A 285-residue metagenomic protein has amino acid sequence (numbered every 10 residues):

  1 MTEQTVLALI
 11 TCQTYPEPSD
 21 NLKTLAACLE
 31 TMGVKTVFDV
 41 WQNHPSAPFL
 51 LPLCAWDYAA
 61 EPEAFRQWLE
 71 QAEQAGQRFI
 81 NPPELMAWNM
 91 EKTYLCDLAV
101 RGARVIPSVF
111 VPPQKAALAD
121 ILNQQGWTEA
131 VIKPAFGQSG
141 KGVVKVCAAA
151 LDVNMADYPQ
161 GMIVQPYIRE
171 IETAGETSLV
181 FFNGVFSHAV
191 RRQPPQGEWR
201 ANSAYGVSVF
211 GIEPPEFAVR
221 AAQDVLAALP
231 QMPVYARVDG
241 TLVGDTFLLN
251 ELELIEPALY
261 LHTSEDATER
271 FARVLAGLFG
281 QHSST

Functional and structural regions predicted by a protein language model:
T2, A8-L9, L69-G76, P82-A174 (+1 more regions): Active-site nucleotide/adenylate-binding loops and adjacent lid/helix of ATP-dependent enzymes
V6, C12-P112: Conserved N-proximal alpha/beta basic substrate-recognition cap immediately N-terminal to, or forming the N-lobe
T14, F186, L259: Short, glycine/serine-rich, charged loops/turns that create anion-binding and catalytic segments at active sites
P16-E17, Y58-A60, S139-G142, T173 (+1 more regions): Short catalytic/ligand-binding loop motif for oxyanion handling, primarily in non-cytosolic enzymes, centered on
Q42, L85-W88, R192-P194, T241-G244: Short glycine-enriched loops at secondary-structure junctions
A55, A135, Y167-I168, V180 (+2 more regions): Anionic group-transfer/hydrolysis microenvironments
S139-L226, P230, T241, L248: Phosphate-binding site of ATP-dependent enzymes
E216-T285: ATP-dependent carboxylate activation and anion-phosphoryl transfer catalytic cores that bind Mg-ATP to form
